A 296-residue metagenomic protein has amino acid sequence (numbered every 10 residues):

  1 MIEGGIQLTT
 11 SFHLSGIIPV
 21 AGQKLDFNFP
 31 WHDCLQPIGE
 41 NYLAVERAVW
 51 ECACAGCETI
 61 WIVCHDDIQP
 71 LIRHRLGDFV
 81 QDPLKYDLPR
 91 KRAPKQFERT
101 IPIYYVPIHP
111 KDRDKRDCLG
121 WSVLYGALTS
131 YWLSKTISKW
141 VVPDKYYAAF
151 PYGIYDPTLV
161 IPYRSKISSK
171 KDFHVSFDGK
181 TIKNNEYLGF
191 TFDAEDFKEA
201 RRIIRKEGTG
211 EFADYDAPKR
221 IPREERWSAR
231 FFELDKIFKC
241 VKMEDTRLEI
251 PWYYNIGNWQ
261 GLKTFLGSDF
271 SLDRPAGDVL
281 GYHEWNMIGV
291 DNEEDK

Functional and structural regions predicted by a protein language model:
M1-Q36, Y42, E46-R47, A53-I60 (+2 more regions): N-terminal nucleotide-binding beta1-loop-alpha1 segment
I6, T10-F12, F190-K296: Conserved alpha/beta core of the MobA/IspD/sugar-nucleotide pyrophosphorylase nucleotidyltransferase superfamily
P19-A21, H65, P151: Cofactor-binding loop segments of dinucleotide-utilizing enzymes, especially the Rossmann-like FAD- and NAD(P)+-binding
N41, C64-I68: Residues in the short beta-alpha loop(s) of Rossmann-like NAD(P)-binding domains
A48-A55, D78, Y125-T136: A generic secondary-structure signal
T59-H65, S176-F177: Short internal beta-strands
P70-Y105: Acidic donor-binding segment of Leloir-type glycosyltransferases
K91-G210: Conserved beta-loop-beta/alpha segment of the NTase-like Rossmann-fold superfamily that binds/positions NTPs
